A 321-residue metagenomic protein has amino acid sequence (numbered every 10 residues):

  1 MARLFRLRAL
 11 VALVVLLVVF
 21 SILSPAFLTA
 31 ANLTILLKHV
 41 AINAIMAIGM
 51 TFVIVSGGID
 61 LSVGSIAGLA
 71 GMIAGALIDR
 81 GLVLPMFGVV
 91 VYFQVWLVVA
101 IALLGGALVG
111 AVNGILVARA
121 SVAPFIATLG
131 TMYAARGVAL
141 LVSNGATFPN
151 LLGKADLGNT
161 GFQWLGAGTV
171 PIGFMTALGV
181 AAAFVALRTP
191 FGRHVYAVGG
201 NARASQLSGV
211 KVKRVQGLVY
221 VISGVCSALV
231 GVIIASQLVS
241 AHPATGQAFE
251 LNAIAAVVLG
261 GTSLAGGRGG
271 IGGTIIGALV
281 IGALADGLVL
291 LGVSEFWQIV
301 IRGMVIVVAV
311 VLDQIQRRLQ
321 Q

Functional and structural regions predicted by a protein language model:
M1-V18, I22, A181, L207-R214 (+2 more regions): Cytosolic-side transmembrane-helix boundaries in multi-pass membrane proteins
A12-T29, A139-S143, F184-P190: Structural signal for alpha-helical transmembrane segments and their membrane-water exit/capping regions in multi-pass
V18-L23, L28-L82, I115-V122, G261-I271 (+3 more regions): Single transmembrane alpha-helix segments in multi-pass membrane proteins
K38, P124, G168-M175, Q216 (+2 more regions): Loop-to-transmembrane alpha-helix initiation sites
L82-M132, I276-G277, I281: Alpha-helical transmembrane segments within multi-pass membrane transporters and channels
W96, A120, P124-T189, V215-L218 (+1 more regions): Transmembrane helix-bundle core of multi-pass membrane transporters and related energy-transducing complexes
V180-V221: Membrane-helix/interface signature in polytopic inner-membrane proteins
V221, S227, Q237-G303: Transmembrane alpha-helical segments in multi-pass inner-membrane proteins
